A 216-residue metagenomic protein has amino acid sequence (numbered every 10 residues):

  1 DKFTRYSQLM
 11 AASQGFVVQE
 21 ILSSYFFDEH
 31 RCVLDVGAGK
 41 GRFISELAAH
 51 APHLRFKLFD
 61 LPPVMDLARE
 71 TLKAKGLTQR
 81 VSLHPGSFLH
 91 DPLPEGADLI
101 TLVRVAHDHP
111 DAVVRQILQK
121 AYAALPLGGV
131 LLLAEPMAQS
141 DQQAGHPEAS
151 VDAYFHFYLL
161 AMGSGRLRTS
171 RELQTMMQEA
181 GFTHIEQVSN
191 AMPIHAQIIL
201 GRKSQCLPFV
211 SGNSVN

Functional and structural regions predicted by a protein language model:
D1-R31: Conserved Class I S-adenosyl-L-methionine-dependent methyltransferase catalytic core
F27, C32-V210, N216: Alpha-helical subdomain
